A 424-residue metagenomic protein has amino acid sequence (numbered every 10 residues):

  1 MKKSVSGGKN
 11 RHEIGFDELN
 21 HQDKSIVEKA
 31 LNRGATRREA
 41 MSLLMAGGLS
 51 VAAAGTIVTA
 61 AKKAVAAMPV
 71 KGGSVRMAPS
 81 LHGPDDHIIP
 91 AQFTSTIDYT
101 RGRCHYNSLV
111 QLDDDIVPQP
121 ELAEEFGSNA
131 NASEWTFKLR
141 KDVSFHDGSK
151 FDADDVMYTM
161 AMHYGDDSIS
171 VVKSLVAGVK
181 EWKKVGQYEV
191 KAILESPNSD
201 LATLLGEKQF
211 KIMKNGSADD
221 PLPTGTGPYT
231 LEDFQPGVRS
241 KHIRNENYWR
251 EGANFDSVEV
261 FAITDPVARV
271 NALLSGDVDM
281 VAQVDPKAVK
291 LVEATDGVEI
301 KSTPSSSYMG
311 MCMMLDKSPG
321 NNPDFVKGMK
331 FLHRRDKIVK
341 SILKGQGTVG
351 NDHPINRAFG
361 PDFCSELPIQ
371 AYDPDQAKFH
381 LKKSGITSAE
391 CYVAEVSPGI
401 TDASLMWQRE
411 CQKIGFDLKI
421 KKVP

Functional and structural regions predicted by a protein language model:
M1-E39, K62: N-terminal secretory signal peptides
A78-A130, A161, T224-T226: N-terminal lobe/hinge region of extracytoplasmic solute-binding protein
L112-V117, P197-N198, T203-E259, D265-V267 (+1 more regions): Gly/Pro-rich hinge or "lid" segments in bacterial periplasmic/extracellular proteins
K138, V171-N215, D233: Surface-exposed binding/hinge segments that line and control ligand-binding clefts or catalytic entry sites
S217, E246-L291, R409, D417: Ligand-site clamp/hinge motif
P236, K378-P424: Ligand/substrate-recognition segments at binding pockets and active sites
L291, D316, G320-F359, G399-A403: Periplasmic-binding protein-like
T348-K383, E395-D402: Structural transition elements
